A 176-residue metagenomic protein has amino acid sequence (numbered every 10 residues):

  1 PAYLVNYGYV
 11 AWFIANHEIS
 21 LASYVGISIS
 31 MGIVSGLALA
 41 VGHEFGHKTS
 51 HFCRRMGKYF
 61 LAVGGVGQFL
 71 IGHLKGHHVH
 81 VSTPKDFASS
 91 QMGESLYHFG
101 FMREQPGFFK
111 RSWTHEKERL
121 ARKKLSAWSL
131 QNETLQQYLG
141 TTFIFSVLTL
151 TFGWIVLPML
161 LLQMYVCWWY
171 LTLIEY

Functional and structural regions predicted by a protein language model:
P1-S35, V41, F45, G64-L161: Non-catalytic, topology-defining segments of multipass membrane proteins
S35-G36, Y59: Alpha-helical hydrophobic/aromatic positions enriched in membrane-embedded helices and signal peptides
V41-R55: Juxtamembrane/interfacial segments flanking transmembrane helices
M56-V66: Membrane-cytosol interface motif
L150, L157-Y176: Extended hydrophobic/aromatic segments used for targeting, binding, or gating
